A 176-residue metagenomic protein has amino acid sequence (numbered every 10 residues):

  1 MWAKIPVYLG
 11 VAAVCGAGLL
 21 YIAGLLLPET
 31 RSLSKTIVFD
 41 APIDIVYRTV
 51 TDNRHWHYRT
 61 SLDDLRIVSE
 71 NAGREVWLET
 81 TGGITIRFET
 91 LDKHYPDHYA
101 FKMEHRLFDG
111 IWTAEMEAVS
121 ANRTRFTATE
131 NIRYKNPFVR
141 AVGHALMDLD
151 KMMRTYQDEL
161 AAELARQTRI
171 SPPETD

Functional and structural regions predicted by a protein language model:
W2, E104-T155, A162: Beta-strand/loop substructures that line and gate deep hydrophobic ligand-binding cavities in soluble
K4-E70: Hydrophobic ligand-binding cavity/cleft-lining segments
E29-R31, G82, F108, N122: Residue-level preference for beta-strand/loop junctions
S34, N53-R87, L91-H98: Short beta-edge strand/loop motif at the mouth of beta-sheet-based domains
D40-D44, L91-P96, E115-R125, R166: A short, structured loop/turn motif at beta-sheet edges
I43, V50-N53, R87, T113 (+3 more regions): Extracytoplasmic/secreted envelope proteins and their assembly/folding machinery, especially bacterial periplasmic
I45-V50, W56, R74, T90 (+3 more regions): Hydrophobic pocket/interface hotspot
D158-D176: Short, highly charged C-terminal tails/helix-capping segments
